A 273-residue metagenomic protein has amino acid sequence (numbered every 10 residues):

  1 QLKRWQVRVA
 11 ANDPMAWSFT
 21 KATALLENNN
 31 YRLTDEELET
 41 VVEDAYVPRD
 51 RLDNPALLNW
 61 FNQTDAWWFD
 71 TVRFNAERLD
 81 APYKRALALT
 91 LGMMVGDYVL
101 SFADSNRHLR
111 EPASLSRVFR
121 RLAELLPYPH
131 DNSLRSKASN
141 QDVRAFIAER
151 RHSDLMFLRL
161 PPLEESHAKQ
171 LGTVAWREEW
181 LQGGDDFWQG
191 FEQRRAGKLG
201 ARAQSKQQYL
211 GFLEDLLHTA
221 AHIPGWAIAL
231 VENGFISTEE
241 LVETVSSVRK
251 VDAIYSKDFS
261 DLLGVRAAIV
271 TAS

Functional and structural regions predicted by a protein language model:
Q1-N59, D70-E77, A86-L89, M93 (+2 more regions): SAM cofactor-binding core of SAM-dependent methyltransferases, primarily the Rossmann-like beta-alpha-beta module
A10, K137-S139, I254: General small-molecule cofactor/ligand-binding pocket signal
S18-F19, E164-E165, G234-S237: Flexible loop/turn segments at secondary-structure boundaries
E27-N28, A168-R177, T244-S246: Glycine-rich, phosphate-binding/catalytic loops in enzymes
W60-T173, Q182-L199: SAM-dependent nucleic-acid methyltransferase catalytic core
E111, T238-S273: Class I S-adenosyl-L-methionine
S166-A175, Q208-E214: A short, conserved alpha-helix within the catalytic core of class I
L199-R249: Conserved Class I SAM-dependent methyltransferase catalytic core
